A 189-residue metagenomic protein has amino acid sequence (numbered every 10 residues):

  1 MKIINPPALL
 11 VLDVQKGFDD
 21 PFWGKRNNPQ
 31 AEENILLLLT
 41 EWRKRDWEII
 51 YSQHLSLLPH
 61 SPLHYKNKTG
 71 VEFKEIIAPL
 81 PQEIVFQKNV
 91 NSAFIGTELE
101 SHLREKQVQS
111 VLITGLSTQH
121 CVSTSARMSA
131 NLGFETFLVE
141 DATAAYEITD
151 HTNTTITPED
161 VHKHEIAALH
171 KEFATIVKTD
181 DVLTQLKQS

Functional and structural regions predicted by a protein language model:
M1-A8, L36-T40, K44-R45, P62-S189: Active-site-adjacent betaalpha module
L9-V14: N-terminal nucleotide-binding beta1-loop-alpha1 segment
F18-F22, L58-S61, E147-T149: A short acidic, helix-capping loop that chelates divalent metal ions and anchors anionic groups
D19-N28, N153-T155: Acidic/histidine-rich helix-loop elements that form or flank divalent-metal/phosphate-binding sites at the catalytic
W23-Y51: A short alpha/beta connector and helix-capping loop motif
Q53-L55, L116: Short, well-ordered beta-to-alpha junction loops that form the rim of enzyme active sites and present histidine/acidic
